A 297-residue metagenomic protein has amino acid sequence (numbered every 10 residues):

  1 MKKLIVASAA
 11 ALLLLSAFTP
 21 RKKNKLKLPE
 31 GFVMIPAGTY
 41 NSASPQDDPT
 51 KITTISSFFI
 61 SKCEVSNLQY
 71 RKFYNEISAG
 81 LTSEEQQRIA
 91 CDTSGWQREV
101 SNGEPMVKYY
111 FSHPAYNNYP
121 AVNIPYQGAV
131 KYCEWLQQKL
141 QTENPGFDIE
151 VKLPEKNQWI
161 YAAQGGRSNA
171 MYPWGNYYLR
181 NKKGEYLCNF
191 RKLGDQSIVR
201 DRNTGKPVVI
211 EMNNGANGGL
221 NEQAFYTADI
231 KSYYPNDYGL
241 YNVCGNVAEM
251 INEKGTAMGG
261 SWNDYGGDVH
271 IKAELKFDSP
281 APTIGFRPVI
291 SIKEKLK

Functional and structural regions predicted by a protein language model:
M1-E30: Bacterial Sec-dependent N-terminal signal peptides
K22, E104-P114: N-terminal pre-domains immediately preceding structured catalytic cores
L26-E104, N123-G128, G245: A short glycine-rich, aromatic-capped structural motif
M34, N41, Y110-L275, P280-P282: Functional-site microenvironments in short loops/helix caps that host divalent-cation chemistry
S44, Y74, N252, I290-I292: Residue-level signal for short segments within beta-strands and strand-turn junctions of well-structured beta-sheet
Q46-D48, Q141-D148, K295-K297: Short, solvent-exposed loop/turn segments that connect beta-strands within catalytic domains and beta-strand-rich
I284-L296: Short, structured beta-strand segments at or near domain termini in extracellular proteins/domains
